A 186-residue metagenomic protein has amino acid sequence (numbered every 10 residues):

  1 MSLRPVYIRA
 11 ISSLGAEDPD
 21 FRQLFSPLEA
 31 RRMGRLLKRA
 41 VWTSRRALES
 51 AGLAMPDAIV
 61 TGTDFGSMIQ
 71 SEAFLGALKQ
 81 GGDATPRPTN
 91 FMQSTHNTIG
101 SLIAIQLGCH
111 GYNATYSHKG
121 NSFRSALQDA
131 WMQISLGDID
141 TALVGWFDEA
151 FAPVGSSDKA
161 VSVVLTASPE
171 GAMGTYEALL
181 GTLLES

Functional and structural regions predicted by a protein language model:
M1-Y112, S117, N121-S125, M132-I139 (+1 more regions): Conserved "HGTGT" condensation-loop signature of ketosynthase/thiolase-family condensing enzymes that catalyze
